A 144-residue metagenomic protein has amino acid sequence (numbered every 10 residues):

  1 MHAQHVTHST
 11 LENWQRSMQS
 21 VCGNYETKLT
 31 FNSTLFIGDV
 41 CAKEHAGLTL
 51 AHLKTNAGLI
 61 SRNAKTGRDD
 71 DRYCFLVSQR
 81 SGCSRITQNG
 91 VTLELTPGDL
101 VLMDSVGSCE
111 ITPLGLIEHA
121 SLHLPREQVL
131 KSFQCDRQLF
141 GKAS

Functional and structural regions predicted by a protein language model:
M1-F36, L48, C83-S144: Alpha-helical bundle regulatory/interaction domains
G23-G67: Long amphipathic N-terminal alpha/beta scaffold segment
A46-L48, T55-L59, T66-N89, D99 (+1 more regions): Glycine- and acidic-residue-biased ligand/ion/polar-headgroup-sensing regions
